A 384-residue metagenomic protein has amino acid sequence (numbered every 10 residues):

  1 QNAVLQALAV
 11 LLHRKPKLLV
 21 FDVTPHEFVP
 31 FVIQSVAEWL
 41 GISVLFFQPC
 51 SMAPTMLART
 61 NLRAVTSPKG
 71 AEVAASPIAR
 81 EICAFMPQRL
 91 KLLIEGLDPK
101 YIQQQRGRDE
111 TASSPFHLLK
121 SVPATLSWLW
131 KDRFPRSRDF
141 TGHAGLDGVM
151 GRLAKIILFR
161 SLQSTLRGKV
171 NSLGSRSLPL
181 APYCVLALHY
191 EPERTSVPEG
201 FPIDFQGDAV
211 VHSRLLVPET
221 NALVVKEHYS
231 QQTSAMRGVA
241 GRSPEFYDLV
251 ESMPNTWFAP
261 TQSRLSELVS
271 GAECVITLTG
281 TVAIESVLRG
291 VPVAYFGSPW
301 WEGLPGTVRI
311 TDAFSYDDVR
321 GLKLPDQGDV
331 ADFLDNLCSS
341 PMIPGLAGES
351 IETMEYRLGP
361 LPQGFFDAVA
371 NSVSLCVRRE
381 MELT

Functional and structural regions predicted by a protein language model:
Q1-E27, P99, Q103-R160, L334 (+1 more regions): Conserved nucleotide-sugar donor-binding subdomain of glycosyltransferases
Q1-I78: Active-site and donor-binding regions of nucleotide-sugar-utilizing enzymes
L12, S177, E267-L268: Structural alpha-helical scaffold elements that stabilize or flank donor/cofactor-binding regions in carbohydrate
F21-P25, P260-T307: A donor-sugar binding/catalytic signature common to diverse glycosyltransferases and related nucleotide-sugar
L40-S43, N221, V291: A short helix->loop->beta-strand "cap" motif at the edges of active sites that frequently abuts
A71-S121, P305-T384: Leloir-type glycosyltransferase catalytic cores
S127-S243: Conserved catalytic-core segment of nucleotide-activated headgroup transferases in glycan assembly
A240-P260: Nucleotide-activated donor-binding/catalytic signature segment of Leloir-type glycosyltransferases, i.e., the conserved
